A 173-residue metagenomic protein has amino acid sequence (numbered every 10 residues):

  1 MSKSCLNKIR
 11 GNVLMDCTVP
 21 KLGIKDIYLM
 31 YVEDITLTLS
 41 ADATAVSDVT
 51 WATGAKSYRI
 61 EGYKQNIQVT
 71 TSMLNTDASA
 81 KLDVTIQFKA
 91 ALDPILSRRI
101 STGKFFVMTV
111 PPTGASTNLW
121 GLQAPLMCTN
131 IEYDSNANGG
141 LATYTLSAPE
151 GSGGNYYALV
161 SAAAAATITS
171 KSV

Functional and structural regions predicted by a protein language model:
M1-K3, A115, T169: Intrinsically disordered, low-complexity segments enriched in Ser/Pro/Gly/Ala and basic residues
S2-D83, P125-A137: Solvent-exposed edge beta-strands and adjacent loop segments that serve as assembly or binding interfaces
S4-L6, N118, S172: Serine/proline-rich low-complexity intrinsically disordered segments, especially terminal tails, linkers
R10, L22, T53, E61 (+5 more regions): Feature targets compositionally biased, intrinsically disordered low-complexity regions with long contiguous runs
N12, I35, D42, Y63 (+3 more regions): Generic structural motif
I27-L29, V84-I86, V107-M108, Y144-L146: Hydrophobic beta-strand residues in large extracellular and virion-surface proteins
N66-L122: Structured, beta-strand-rich domain cores that present glycine/charged loop surfaces used to bind extended ligands
Q123-V173: Mixed-charge, glycine-accented linear interaction segment located at domain edges/termini
